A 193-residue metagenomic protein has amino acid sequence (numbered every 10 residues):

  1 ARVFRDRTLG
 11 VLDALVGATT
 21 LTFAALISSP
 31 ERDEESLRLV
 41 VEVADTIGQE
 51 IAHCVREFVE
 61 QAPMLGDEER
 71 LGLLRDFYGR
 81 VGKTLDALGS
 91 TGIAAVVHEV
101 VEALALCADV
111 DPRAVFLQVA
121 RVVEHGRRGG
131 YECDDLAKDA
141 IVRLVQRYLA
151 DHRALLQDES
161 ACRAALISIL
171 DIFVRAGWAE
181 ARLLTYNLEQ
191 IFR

Functional and structural regions predicted by a protein language model:
A1-R193: Non-catalytic all-alpha helical scaffold/repeat segments
